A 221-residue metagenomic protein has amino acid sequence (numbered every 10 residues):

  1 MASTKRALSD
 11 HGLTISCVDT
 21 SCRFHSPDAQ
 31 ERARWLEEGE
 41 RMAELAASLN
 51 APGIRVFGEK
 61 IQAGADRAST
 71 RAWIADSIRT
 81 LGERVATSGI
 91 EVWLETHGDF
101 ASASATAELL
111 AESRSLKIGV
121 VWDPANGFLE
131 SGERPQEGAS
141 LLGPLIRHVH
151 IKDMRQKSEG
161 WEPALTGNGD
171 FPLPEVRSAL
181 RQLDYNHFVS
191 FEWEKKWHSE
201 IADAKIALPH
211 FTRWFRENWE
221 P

Functional and structural regions predicted by a protein language model:
M1-C17, F24-V120, L129: Active-site acidic/histidine proton-transfer and metal-coordination neighborhood in alpha/beta enzyme cores
S9, S102-P221: Histidine-acidic metal/acid-base catalytic patches
S21-F24, R155-K157: Active-site/binding-pocket entry motifs
